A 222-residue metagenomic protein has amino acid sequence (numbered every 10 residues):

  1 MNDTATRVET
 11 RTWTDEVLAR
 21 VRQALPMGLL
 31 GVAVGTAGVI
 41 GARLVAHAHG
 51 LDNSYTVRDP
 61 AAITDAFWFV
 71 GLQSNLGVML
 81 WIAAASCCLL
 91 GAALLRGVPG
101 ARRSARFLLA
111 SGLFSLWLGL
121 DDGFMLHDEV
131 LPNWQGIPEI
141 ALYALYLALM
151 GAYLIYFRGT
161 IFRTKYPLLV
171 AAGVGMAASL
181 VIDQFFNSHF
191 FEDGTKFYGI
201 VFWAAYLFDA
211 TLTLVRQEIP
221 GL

Functional and structural regions predicted by a protein language model:
D3-L222: Polytopic alpha-helical membrane-helix bundles and their juxtamembrane interface segments in multi-pass membrane
